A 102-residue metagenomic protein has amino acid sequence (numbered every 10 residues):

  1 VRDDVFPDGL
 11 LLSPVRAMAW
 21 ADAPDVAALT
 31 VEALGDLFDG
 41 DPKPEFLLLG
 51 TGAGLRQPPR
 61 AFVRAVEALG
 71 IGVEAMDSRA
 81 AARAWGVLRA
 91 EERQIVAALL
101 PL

Functional and structural regions predicted by a protein language model:
V1-E32, A90-L102: Non-catalytic interface/targeting segments
W20-A21, L55-P58, A84: Short active-site-adjacent helix-start/loop capping segments
T30-F38, A84-W85: Short, charged beta->alpha transition segments
L37-A75: Mid-chain, well-packed structural core segment of small domains
L69, L88-E91: Change "in soluble alpha/beta enzymes" to "in soluble alpha/beta proteins
S78-R83: Short acidic loop-to-helix transition motifs that present clustered carboxylates
